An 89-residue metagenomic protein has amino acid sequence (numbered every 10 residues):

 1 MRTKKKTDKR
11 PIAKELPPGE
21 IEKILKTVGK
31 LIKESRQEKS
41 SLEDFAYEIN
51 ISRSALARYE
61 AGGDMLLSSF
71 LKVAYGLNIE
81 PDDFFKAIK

Functional and structural regions predicted by a protein language model:
K5-E38: A short, Lys/Arg-rich alpha-helix, primarily the initiator
K30, K39-S41, M65-S68: Residue-level signal for the short linker/turn that defines the boundary of a DNA-recognition helix
Q37, A61-G62, K89: Residue-level detection of the helix-turn-helix DNA-binding "recognition helix"
Q37-R58: Short alpha-helical DNA-recognition segment
S52-A55, L66, E80: Short coil turns linking two alpha-helices in DNA-binding domains
A57-R58, L71, F85: Key DNA-contacting residues within the recognition helix of helix-turn-helix
G62-Y75: Short, basic-rich loop-to-helix N-cap that marks the start of a DNA-contacting helix
N78-K89: Short C-terminal boundary/hinge segments that cap the last helix of small helical domains
